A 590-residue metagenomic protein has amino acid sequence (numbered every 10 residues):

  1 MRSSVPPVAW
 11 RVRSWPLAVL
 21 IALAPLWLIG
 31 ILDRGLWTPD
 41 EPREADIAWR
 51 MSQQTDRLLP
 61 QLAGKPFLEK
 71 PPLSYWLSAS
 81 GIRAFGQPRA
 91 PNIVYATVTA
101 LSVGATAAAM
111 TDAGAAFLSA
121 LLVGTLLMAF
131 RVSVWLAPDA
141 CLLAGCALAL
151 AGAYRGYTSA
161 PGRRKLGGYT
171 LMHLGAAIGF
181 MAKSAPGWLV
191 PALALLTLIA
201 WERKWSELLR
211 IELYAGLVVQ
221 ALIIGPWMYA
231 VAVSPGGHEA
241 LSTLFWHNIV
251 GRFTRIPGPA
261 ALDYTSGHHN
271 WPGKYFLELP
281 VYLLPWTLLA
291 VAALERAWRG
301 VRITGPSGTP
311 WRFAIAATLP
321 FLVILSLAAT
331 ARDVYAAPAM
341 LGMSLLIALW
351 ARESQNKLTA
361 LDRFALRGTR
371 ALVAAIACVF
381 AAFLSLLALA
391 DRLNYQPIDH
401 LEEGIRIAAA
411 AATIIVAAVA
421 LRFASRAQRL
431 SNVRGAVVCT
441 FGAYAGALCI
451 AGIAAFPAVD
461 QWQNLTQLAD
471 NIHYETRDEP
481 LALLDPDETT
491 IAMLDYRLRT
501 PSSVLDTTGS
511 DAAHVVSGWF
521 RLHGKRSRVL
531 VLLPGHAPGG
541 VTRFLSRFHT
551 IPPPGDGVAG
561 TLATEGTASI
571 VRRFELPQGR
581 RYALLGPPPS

Functional and structural regions predicted by a protein language model:
R2-R363, L576-R581: Membrane-integral, polyisoprenol-dependent glycosyltransferases of the GT-C/oligosaccharyltransferase superfamily
R2-S4, R13, T170, R296-S590: Membrane-embedded architecture of ER/inner-membrane glycosylation machinery
